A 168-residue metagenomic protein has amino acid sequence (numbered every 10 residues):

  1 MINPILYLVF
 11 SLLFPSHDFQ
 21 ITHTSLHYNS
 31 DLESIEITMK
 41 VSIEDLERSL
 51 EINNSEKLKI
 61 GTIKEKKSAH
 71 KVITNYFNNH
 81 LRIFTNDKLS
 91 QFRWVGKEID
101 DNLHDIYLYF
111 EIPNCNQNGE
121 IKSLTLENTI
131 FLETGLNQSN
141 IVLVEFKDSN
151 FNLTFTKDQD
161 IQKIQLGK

Functional and structural regions predicted by a protein language model:
N3-L13: Sec-dependent N-terminal signal peptides
S16-K168: N-terminal soluble domains immediately following signal/targeting peptides that reside in extracytoplasmic
